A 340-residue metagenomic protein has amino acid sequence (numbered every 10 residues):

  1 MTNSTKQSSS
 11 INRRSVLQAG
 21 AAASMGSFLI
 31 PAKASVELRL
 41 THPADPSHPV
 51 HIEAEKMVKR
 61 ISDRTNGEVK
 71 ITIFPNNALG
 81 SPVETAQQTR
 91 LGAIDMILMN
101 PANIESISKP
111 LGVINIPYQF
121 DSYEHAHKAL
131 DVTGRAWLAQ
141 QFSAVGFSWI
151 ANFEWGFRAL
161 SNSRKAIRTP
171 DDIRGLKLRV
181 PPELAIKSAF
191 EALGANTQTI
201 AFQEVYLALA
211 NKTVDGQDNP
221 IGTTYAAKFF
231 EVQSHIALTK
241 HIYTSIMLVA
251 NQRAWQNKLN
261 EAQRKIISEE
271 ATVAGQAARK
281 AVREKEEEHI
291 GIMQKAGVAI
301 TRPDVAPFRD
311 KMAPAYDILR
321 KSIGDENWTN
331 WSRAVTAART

Functional and structural regions predicted by a protein language model:
T2, S10-I11, S15-I30, A34-H125 (+1 more regions): N-terminal secretory/targeting leader peptides
